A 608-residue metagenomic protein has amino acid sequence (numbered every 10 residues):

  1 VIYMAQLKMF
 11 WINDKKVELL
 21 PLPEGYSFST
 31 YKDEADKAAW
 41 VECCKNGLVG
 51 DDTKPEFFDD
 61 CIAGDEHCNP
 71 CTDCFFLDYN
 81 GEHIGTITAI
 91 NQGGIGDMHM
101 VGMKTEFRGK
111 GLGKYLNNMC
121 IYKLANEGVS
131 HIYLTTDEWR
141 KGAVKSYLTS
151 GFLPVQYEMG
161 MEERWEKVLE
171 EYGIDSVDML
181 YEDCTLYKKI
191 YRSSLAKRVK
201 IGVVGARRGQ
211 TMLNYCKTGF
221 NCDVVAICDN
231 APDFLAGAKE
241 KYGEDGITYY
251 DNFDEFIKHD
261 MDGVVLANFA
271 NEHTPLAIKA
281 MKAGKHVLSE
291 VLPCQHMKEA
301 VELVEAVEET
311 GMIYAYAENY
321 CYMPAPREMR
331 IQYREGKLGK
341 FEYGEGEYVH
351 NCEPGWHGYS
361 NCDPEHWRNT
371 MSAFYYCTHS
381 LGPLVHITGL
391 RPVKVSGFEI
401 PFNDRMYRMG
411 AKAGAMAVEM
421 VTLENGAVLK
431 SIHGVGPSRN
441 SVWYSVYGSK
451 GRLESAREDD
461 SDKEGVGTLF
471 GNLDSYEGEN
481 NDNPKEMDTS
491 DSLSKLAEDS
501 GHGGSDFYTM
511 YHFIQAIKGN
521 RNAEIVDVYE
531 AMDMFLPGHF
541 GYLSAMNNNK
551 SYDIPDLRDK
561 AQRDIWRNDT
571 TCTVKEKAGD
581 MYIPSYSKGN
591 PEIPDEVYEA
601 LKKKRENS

Functional and structural regions predicted by a protein language model:
V1-G25: Acyl-donor-binding surface of acyltransferase catalytic domains
E18-K54, I174-K189, C216-C222: Short amphipathic alpha-helix that is part of the acyltransferase structural core
K45-K104: A conserved beta-strand-loop-helix scaffold within acyl/acetyltransferase catalytic domains
M103, G109-N126, K145-T149: Conserved acetyl-CoA-binding loop-helix of GNAT-fold acetyltransferases
R192-G243: N-terminal Rossmann-like dinucleotide-binding module
R207, I313-A315, Y320-A411: Predominantly a Rossmann-like dinucleotide-binding segment in NAD(P)-dependent oxidoreductases
E244-A306: Beta-loop-alpha module in the N-terminal Rossmann-like domain of NAD(P)-dependent dehydrogenases, especially those
N319, L423, K450-V526, D564-S608: C-terminal glycine/acidic-rich active-site capping loop/insertion
